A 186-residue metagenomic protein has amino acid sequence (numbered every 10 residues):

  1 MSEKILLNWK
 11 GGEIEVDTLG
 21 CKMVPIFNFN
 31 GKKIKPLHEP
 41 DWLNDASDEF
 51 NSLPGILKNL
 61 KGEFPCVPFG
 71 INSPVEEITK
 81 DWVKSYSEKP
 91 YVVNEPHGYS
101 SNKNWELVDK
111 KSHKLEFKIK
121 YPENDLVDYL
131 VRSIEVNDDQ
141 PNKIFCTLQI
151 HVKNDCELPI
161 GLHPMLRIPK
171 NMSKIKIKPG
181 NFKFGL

Functional and structural regions predicted by a protein language model:
M1-K143, C156-E157, H163-L186: Surface-exposed acidic/polar loop and edge beta-strand patches at domain peripheries
I134, Q149-H151: Hydrophobic beta-strand positions in extracellular immunoglobulin-like domains
